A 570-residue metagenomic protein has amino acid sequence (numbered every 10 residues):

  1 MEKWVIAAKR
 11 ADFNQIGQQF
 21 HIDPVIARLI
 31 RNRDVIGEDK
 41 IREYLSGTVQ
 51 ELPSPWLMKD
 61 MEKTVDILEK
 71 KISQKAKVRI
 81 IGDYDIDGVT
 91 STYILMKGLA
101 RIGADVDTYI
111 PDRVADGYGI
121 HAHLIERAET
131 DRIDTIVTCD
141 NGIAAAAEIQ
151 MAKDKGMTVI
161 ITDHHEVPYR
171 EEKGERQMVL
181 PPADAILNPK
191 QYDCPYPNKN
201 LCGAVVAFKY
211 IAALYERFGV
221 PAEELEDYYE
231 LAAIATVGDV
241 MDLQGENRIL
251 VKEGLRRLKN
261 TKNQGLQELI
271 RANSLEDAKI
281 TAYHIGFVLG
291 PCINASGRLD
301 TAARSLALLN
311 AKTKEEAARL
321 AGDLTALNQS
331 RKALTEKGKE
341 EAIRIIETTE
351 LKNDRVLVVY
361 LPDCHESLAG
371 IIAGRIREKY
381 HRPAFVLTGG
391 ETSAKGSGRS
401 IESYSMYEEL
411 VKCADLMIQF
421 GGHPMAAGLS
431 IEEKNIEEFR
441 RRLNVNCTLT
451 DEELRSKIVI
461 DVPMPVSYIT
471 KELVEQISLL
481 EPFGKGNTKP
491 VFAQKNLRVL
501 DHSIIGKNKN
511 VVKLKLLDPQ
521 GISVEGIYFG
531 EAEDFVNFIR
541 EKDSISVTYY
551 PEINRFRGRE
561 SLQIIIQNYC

Functional and structural regions predicted by a protein language model:
M1-K3, L479: Catalytic domains of riboflavin
I6-T135, K155-G156, K173-R176, P182 (+3 more regions): Hydrophobic helix-and-loop "lid/oligomerization" segment in the mid-to-C-terminal part of catalytic domains
K70-Q74, E316-Y360, K412-C570: Mid-to-C-terminal polyanion-binding domains and interfaces
E126-A204, F208-R217, D227, Q244: Active-site cavity-forming subdomains of large catalytic enzyme subunits
A147-M151, L357, I372, Q476: A short acidic, amphipathic alpha-helical/loop segment
H164-H165, H365, H423, V511: Histidine-centered active-site/metal-ligand motif
Q177-M178, A183-A185, T392-S400, S523-G526 (+1 more regions): Short, well-ordered strand-loop elements centered on a beta-strand within folded domains, enriched for acidic residues
V205, G370, G374, V547: Short alpha-helical basic/polar micro-motif
